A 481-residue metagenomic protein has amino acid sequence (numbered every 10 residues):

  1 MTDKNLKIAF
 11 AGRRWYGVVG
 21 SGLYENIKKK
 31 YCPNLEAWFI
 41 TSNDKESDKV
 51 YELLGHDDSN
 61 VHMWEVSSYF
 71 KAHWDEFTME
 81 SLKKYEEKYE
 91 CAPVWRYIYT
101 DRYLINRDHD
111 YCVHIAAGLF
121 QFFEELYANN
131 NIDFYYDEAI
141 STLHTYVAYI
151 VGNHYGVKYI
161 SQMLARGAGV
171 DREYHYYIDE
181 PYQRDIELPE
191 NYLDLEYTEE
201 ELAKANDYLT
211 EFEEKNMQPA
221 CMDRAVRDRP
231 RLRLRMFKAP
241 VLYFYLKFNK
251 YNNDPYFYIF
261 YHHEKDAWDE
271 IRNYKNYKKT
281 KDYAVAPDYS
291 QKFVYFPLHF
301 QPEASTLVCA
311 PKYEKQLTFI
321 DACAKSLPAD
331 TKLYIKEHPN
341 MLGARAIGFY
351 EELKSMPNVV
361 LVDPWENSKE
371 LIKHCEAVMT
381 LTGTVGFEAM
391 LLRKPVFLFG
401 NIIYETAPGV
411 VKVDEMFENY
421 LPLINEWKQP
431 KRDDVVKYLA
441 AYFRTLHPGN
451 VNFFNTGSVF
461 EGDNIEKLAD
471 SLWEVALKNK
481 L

Functional and structural regions predicted by a protein language model:
D3-W15, N43, Y136, L298-Q301: Nucleotide-activated donor-dependent transferases that construct or modify glycoconjugates
N26-F123, G167-D269, N273-Y274: Conserved N-terminal ligand/cofactor-binding loop architecture of enzyme catalytic domains
S42, V66, L164, V294-E303 (+1 more regions): Short loop/turn segments at strand-loop or loop-helix junctions that form parts of catalytic or ligand-binding pockets
Q121-E187: Conserved nucleotide-sugar donor-interacting segment of glycosyltransferase catalytic cores, predominantly GT-B
D137-E138, P364-V411: A donor-sugar binding/catalytic signature common to diverse glycosyltransferases and related nucleotide-sugar
D185-M236, G409-L481: Leloir-type glycosyltransferase catalytic cores
D288-L317, T331, E337-N340, F443-R444 (+1 more regions): Active-site donor-nucleotide binding/catalytic segment of nucleotide-sugar enzymes
I320-V362: Catalytic donor nucleotide-activated moiety binding site of glycosyltransferases and closely related
